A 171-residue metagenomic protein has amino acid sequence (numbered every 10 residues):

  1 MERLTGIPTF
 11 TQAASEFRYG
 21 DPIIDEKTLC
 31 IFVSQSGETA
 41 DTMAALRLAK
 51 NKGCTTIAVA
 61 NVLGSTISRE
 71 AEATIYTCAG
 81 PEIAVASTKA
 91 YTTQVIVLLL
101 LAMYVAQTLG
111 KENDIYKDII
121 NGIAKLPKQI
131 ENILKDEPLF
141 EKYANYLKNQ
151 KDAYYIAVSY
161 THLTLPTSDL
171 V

Functional and structural regions predicted by a protein language model:
M1-K125, H162: Glycine-rich phosphate-binding loops that contact phosphosugars or nucleotide phosphates
N121-Y160: Cofactor-pocket helix-loop regions in the catalytic cores of large enzyme subunits
T161-T167: Conserved small/polar residues in nucleotide/adenosyl-binding loops
